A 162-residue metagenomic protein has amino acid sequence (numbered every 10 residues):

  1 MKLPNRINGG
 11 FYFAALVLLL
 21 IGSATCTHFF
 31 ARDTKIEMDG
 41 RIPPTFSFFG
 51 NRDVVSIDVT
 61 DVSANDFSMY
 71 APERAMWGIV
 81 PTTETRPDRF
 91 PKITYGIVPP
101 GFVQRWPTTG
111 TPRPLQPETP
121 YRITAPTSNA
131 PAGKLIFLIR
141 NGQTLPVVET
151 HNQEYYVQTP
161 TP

Functional and structural regions predicted by a protein language model:
K2-L3, A24-C26: N-terminal Sec-dependent export signals
L3-A14: N-terminal Sec-pathway targeting helices
F13-G22: Bacterial N-terminal signal peptides
C26-R74, K134-P162: N-terminal non-catalytic regions of secreted/periplasmic and cell-surface proteins
S68-G110: Extended, solvent-exposed segments with strong compositional bias
P112-P117: Surface-exposed, short loops/turns at beta-strand junctions within beta-sandwich domains
E118-A125: Short beta-strand segments enriched for Tyr within beta-sheet-rich domains, predominantly fibronectin type III
T127-K134: Short acidic/polar inter-strand loop motif in beta-rich domains
